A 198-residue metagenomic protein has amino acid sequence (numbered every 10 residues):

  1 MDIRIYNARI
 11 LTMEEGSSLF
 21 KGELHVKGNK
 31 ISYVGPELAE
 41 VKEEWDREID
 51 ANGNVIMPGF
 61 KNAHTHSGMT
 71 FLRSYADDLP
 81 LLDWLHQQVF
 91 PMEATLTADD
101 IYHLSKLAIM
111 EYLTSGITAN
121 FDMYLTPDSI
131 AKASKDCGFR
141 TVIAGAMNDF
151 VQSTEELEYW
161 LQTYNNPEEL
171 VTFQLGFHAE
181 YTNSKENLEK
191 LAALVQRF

Functional and structural regions predicted by a protein language model:
M1-K42: N-terminal metal-binding scaffold of metallo-dependent hydrolase/deaminase domains
I3-Y6, V41-W84, K106, M110-T114: Replace "His-x-His-based motif
A8, L24, N29, G53 (+4 more regions): Divalent metal-coordination and catalytic microenvironments
S18, T114, E168-T172: Short helix-terminating capping/connector loops at secondary-structure junctions
E37-W45, K132-D136: Short loop/helix-cap segments at secondary-structure boundaries that form the rim of catalytic
G68, T126, T182: Active-site environment of divalent metal-dependent phosphoester hydrolases
R73-G138, E158-P167: Alpha-helical scaffold segments that flank or form the walls of functional sites
I130-F198: Metal-coordinating catalytic core of metallo-dependent amide/deamination hydrolases
